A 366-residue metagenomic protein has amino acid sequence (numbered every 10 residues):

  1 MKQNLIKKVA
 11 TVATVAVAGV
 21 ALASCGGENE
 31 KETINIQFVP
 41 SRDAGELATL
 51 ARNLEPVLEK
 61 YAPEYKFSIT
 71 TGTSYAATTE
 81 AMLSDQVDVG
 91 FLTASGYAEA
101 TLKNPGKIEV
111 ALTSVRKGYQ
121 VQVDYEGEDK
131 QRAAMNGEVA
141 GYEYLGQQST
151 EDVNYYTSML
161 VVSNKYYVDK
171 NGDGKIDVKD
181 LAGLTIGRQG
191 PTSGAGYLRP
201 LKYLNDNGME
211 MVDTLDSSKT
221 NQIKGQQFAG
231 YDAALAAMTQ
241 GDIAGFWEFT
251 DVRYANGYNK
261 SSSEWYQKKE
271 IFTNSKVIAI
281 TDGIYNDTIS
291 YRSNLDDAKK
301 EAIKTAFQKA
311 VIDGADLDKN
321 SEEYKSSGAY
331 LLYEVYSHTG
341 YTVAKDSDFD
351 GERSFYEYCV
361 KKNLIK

Functional and structural regions predicted by a protein language model:
V20-S24: C-terminal motif of bacterial Sec signal peptides marking the signal peptidase cleavage site
E30-L47, Y65-T71, G183-G187: Short, well-ordered beta-strand elements
F38, R42-N53, L295-K366: An extracytoplasmic/periplasmic, membrane-proximal ligand-sensing/linker region
V39-P40, L112-E128, L145-G146, Y155-T157 (+2 more regions): Periplasmic-binding protein-like
P40, T73-Y75, D85-A98, K103-P105 (+5 more regions): Beta->alpha turn/N-cap motifs
P63-E80, T93-S95, R116, M211-A236: Short helix-initiation/N-cap motifs at beta->coil->alpha
S114-S193: A conserved helix-loop-strand patch within extracytoplasmic ligand-binding domains of the periplasmic binding
V168-D169, T185-D296: Pocket-lining segment of extracytoplasmic ligand-binding domains
